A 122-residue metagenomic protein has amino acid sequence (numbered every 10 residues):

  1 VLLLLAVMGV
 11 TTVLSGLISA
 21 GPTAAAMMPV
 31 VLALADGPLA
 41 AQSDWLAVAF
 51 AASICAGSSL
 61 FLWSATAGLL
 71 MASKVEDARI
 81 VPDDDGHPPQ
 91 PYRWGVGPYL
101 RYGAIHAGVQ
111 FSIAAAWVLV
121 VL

Functional and structural regions predicted by a protein language model:
V1-G86: Membrane-interfacial helix-loop connectors
V1-V13, L100-I113: Entry/N-cap segments of selected transmembrane alpha helices and their immediately preceding amphipathic helices
S73-V109: Interfacial loop-to-transmembrane junctions
A115-L122: Juxtamembrane boundary at the C-terminal end of a transmembrane helix
